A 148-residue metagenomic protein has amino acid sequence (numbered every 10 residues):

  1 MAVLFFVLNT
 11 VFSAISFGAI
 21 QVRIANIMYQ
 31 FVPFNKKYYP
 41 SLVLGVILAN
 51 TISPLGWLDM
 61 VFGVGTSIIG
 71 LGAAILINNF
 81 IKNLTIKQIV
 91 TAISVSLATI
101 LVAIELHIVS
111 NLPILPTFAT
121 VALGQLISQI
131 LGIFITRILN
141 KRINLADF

Functional and structural regions predicted by a protein language model:
M1-K37: Hydrophobic transmembrane alpha-helices
F5, N9, G45-N50: Small-polar-interrupted transmembrane alpha-helices in polytopic inner-membrane proteins
A14-A19, L48-F148: Membrane-embedded alpha-helical hairpins and interfacial helices in multi-pass inner-membrane proteins
I24-I27, V43, F118-A119: Short hydrophobic "helix-edge" motifs at membrane interfaces and signal-peptide entry regions
A25, K37-L42, T51, L145: Residue-level signature of transmembrane alpha-helix interfaces in integral membrane proteins
Y29-V32, S41, L131, I135: Generic hydrophobic alpha-helical membrane-span motif
V32-L42, N79-K87: Membrane-helix interface "capping/anchor" motifs
